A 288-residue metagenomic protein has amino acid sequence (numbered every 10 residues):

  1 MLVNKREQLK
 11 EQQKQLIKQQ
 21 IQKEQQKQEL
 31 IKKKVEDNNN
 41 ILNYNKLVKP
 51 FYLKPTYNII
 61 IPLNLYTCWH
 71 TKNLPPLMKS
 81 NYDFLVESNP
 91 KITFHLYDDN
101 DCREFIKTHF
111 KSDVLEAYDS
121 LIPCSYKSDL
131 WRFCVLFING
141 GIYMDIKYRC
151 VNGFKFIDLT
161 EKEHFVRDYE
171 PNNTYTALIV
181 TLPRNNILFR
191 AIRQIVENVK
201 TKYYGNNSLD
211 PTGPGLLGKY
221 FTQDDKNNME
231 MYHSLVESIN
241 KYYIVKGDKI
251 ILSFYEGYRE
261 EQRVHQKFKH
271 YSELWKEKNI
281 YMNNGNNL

Functional and structural regions predicted by a protein language model:
M1-S128, M144-L288: Glycosyltransferase-associated regions of secretory-pathway enzymes, highlighting luminal stem/catalytic domains
D129-G141: Small-residue hinge/turn detector
